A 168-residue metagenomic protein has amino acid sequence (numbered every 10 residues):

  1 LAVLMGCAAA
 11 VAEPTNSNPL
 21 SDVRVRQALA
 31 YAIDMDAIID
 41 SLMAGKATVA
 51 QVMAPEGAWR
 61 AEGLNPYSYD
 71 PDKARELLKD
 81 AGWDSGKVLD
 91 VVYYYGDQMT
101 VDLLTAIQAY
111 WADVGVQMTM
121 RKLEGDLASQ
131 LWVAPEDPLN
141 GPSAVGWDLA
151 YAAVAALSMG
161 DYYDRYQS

Functional and structural regions predicted by a protein language model:
L1-M5: Bacterial N-terminal signal peptides
V11, N18, V23-Q27, I39 (+4 more regions): Extracytoplasmic/peripheral linker and loop segments enriched in polar/acidic and small residues with frequent Thr/Pro
N16, S21-V23, Y31, T48-D80 (+1 more regions): Structural transition elements
Y31-I38, A44, D80-W83: Glycine-rich, acidic and aromatic/proline-enriched surface loops and short helix-turn segments that act as binding
M35, A54, Y151-L157: Beta->alpha turn/N-cap motifs
D40-A44, V52-M53, L103-L104, G160-D164: Short, solvent-exposed loop/turn and secondary-structure capping segments
A47-T48, A58, K79-A153: Ligand/substrate-recognition segments at binding pockets and active sites
